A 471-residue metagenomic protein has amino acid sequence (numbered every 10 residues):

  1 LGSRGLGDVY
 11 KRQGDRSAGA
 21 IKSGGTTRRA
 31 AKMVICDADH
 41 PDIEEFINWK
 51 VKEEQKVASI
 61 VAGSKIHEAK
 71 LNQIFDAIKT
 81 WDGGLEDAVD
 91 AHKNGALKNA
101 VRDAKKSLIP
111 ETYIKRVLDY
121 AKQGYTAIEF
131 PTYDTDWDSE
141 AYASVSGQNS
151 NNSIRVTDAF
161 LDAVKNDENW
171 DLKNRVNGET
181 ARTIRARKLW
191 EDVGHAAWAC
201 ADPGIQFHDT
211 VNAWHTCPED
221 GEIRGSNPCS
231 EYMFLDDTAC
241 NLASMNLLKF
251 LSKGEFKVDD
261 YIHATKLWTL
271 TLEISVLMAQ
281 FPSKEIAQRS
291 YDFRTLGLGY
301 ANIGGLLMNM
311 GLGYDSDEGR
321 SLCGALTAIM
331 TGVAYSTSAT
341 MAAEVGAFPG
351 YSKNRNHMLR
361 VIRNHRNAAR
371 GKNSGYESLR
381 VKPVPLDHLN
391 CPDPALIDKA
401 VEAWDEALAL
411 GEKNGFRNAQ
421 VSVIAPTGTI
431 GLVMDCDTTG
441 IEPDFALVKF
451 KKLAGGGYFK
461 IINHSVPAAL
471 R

Functional and structural regions predicted by a protein language model:
L1-L6, Y10: Single conserved hydrophobic/aromatic residue that forms the stacking wall/gate of nucleotide- or nucleobase-binding
D15, G19, E45, S244 (+4 more regions): Contiguous, well-ordered alpha-helical segments that form the cores/surfaces of helical PPI scaffolds
D15, I47, H208-T210, H215-E219 (+3 more regions): Active-site-adjacent bridging/hinge elements
I21-M33, E54-A58, D171-A181, K249-D259 (+4 more regions): Inter-helical turn/loop segments and adjacent helix faces that build the functional surface of alpha-helical bundle
N48, V61, K79-L85, V89-I109 (+5 more regions): Polar, glycine-rich mid-to-C-terminal structural blocks that act as macromolecule-binding/assembly scaffolds
I128, W137, S146-I154, D158 (+4 more regions): Catalytic nucleotidyl-transfer cores of nucleotide-processing enzymes
N174-E179, A264-A287, Y291, T295 (+1 more regions): Internal maturation/activation junctions in enzymes
N227, A419, I430-V433, D437-R471: Gly/Pro-rich active-site capping loops and adjacent beta-alpha segments that organize cofactor/substrate pockets
